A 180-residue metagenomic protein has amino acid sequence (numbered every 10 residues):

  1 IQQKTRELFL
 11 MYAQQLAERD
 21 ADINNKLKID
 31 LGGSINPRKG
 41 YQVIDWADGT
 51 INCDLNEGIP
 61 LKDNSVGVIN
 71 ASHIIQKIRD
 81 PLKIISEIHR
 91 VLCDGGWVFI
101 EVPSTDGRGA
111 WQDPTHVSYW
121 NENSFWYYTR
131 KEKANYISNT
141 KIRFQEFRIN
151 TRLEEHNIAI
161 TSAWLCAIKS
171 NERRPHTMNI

Functional and structural regions predicted by a protein language model:
R6-K26: Conserved alpha-helix/loop element of class I SAM-dependent methyltransferases that forms part of the SAM/SAH-binding
K26-G32: Conserved class I S-adenosyl-L-methionine
K28, Y41, V98-I100: Hydrophobic/aromatic residues located in beta-strands of well-ordered beta-sheets within soluble catalytic
I35-K62: Adenosine-cofactor binding site in Rossmann-like domains, unifying the SAM/SAH pocket of S-adenosylmethionine-dependent
N70: A conserved beta-strand element that flanks and buttresses the S-adenosyl-L-methionine
I74: Hydrophobic adenine-recognition pocket in adenosine-nucleotide-binding enzymes
R79-K83, E87, C93, W97-I180: S-adenosyl-L-methionine-dependent methyltransferase catalytic module, highlighting the catalytic core
